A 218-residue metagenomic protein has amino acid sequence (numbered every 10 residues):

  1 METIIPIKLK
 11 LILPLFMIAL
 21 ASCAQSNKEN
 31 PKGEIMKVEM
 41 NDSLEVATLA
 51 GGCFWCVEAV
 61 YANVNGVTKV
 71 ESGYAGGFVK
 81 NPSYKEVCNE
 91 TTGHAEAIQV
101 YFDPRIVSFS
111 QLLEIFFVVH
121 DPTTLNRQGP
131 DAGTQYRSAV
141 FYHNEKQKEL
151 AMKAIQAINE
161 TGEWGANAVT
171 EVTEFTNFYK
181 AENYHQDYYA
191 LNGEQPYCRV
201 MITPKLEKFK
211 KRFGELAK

Functional and structural regions predicted by a protein language model:
E2-P6, C23-K218: Flexible coil/turn and secondary-structure edge motifs
K10-S22: Bacterial N-terminal signal peptides
